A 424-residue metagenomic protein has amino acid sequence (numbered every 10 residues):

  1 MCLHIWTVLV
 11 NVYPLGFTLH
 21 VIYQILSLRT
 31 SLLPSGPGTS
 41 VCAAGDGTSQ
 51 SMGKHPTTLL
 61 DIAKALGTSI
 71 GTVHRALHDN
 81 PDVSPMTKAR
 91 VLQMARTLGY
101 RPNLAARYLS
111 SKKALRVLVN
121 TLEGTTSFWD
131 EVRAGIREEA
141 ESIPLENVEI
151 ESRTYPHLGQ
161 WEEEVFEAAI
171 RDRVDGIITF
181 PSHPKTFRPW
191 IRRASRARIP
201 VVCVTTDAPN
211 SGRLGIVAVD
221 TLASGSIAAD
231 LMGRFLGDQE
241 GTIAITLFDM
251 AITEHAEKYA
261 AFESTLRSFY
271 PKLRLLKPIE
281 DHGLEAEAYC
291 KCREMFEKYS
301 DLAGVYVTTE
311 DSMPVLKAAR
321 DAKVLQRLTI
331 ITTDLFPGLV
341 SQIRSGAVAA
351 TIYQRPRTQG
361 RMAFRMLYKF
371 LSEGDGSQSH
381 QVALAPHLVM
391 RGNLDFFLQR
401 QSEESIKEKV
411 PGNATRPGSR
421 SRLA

Functional and structural regions predicted by a protein language model:
L9, T18-S27, L32-K112, R420-A424: N-terminal helix-turn-helix DNA-binding module of bacterial transcription factors
P102-E164: Amphipathic helical "hinge" segments at domain boundaries
L122-D130, E151-E162, H183, V217-S226 (+5 more regions): Hinge/beta->alpha junction and helix N-cap segments in small-molecule ligand-binding domains
I177-S195, F262, K277-L339: Hydrophobic alpha-helical
H183-A223, F336-V348: Flexible loop/hinge segments that line or gate small-molecule binding clefts
M250, E254, L266, R355-A424: Hinge/cleft segment of the Venus flytrap/periplasmic-binding protein
